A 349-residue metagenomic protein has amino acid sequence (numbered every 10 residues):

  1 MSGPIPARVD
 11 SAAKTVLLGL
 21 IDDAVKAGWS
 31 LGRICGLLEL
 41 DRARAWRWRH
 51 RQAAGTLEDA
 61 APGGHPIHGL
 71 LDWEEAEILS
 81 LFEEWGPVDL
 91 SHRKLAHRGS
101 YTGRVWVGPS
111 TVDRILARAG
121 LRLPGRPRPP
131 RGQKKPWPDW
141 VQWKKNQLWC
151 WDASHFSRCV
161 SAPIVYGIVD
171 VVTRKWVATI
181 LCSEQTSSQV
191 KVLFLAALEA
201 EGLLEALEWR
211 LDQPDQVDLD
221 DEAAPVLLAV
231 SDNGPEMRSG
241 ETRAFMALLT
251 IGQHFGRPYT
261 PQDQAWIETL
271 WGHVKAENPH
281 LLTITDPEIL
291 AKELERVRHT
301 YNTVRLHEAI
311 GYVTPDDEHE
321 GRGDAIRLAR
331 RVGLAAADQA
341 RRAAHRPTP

Functional and structural regions predicted by a protein language model:
M1-R44, R49-A61, E77: Residue-centric detector for conserved, function-critical "anchor" positions in compact interaction modules
G3-P4, S11, P225, A247-I251 (+1 more regions): C-terminal domain-tail junction helix/linker
A7-R8, W46-L148, L211-V217, T260 (+1 more regions): Basic, flexible linker segments flanking DNA-binding modules in nucleic acid-interacting mobile-element proteins
A24-G28, W85-V88, E201: Short coil/turn helix-boundary motifs
G28-L31, H92-G99, R104, P109 (+6 more regions): Hydrophobic/basic alpha-helical segments enriched in Actinobacteria
W106-G108, L121-R122, P136-G167, V171-T300: RNase H-like DDE/DDD metal-dependent nuclease/strand-transfer catalytic core used by mobile genetic elements
